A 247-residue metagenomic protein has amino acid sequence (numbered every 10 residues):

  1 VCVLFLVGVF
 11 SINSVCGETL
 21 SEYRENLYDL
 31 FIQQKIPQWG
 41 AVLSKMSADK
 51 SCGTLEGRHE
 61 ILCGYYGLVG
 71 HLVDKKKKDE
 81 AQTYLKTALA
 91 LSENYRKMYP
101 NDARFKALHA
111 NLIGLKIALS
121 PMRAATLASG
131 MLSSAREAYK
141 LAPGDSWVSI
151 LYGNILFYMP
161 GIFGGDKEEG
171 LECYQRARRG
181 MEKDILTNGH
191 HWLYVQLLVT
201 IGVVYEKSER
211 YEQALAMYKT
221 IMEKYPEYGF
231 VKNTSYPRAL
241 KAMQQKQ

Functional and structural regions predicted by a protein language model:
V15-K75: N-terminal leader/linker segments that initiate helical-solenoid repeat arrays
I36-W39, K78, L85, A128 (+2 more regions): TPR-repeat structural position
M46-E60, S92-F105, R136-D145, R178-H191: Flexible helix-coil transition and linker loops at the boundaries of alpha-helical arrays
T187-V203, G229-K246: TPR/TPR-like alpha-solenoid helical repeat scaffolds
